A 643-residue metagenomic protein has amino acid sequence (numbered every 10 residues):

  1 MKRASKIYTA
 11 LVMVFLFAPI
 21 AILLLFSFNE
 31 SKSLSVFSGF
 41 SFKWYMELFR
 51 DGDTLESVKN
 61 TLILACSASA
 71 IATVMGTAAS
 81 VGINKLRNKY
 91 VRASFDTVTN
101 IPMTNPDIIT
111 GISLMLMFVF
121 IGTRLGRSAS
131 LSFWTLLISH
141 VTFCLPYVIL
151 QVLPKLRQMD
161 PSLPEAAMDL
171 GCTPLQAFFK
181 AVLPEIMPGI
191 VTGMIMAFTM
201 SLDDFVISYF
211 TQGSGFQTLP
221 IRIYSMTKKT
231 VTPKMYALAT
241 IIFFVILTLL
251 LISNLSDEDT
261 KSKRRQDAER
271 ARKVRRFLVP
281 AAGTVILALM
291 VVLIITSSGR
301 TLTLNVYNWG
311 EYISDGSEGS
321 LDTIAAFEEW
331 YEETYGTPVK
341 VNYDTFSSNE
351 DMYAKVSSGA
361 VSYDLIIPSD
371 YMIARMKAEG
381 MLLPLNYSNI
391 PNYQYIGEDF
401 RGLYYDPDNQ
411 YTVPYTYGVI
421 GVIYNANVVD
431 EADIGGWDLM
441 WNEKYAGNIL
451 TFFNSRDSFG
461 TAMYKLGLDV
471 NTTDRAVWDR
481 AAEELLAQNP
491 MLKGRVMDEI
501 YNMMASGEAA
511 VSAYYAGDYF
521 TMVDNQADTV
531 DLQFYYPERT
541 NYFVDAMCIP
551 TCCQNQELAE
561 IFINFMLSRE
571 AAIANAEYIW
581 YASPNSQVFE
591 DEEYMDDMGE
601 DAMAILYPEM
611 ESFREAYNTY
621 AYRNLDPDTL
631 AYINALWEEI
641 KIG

Functional and structural regions predicted by a protein language model:
K2-R3, S67-T99, L116-F120, S253-K261: Transmembrane-helix boundary motif in ABC transporter permease subunits
K2-Y8, I83, R87, V91 (+4 more regions): C-terminal transmembrane helix and the adjacent membrane-cytosol boundary/short C-terminal tail of inner/organellar
Y8, M13-I20, I149-V152, M159-P161 (+1 more regions): Transmembrane alpha-helices
A18-G52, M117, Y209-S214: Short membrane-interfacial helix/loop motifs at transmembrane-helix boundaries
S33, F42, I108-T142, L175 (+1 more regions): Membrane-interfacial helix termini and adjacent extracytoplasmic/periplasmic loops of multi-pass transporters
Y45-D53, S201-D259: Interhelical loop and adjacent transmembrane-helix boundary motif in polytopic membrane transport permeases
L170-G171, P184, T416, I420: Glycine/proline-centered hinge or cleavage motifs at structural transition points of membrane proteins
T296-M376, N502: Early extracytoplasmic/lumenal segment of secretory-pathway proteins
